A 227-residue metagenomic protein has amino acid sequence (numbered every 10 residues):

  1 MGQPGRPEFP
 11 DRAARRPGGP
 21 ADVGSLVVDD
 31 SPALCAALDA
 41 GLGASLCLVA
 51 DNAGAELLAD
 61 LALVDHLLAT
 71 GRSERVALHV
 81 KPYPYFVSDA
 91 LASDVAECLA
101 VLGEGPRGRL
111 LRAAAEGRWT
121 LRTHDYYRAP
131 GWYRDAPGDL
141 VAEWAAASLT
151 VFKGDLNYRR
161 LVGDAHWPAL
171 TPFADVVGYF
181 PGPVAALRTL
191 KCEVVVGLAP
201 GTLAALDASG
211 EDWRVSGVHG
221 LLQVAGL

Functional and structural regions predicted by a protein language model:
M1-C47, A53-A59: Electropositive, gly/pro-rich neighborhoods at or near active sites that engage anionic ligands
V28, L57-L61, R134, G138-V141: Conserved structured core elements
L34, H66-A69, G138-A145: Short amphipathic alpha-helices and their capping/turn segments at secondary-structure boundaries
S45, S73-A77, P183: Residues at the starts of beta-strands that form the adenosine-phosphate
V49-L58, Y83-Y85, D155-R160: Gly/Ser/Thr-rich loops at beta-strand to alpha-helix junctions that form or flank small-molecule/cofactor-binding
A55-A77: Histidine-anchored nucleotide/phosphate-binding helix
L68, K81-P84: N-terminal beta1-alpha1-beta2 submodule of the flavodoxin-like/Rossmannoid cofactor-binding fold
V80-P82, D89-L227: C-terminal functional extensions of proteins
